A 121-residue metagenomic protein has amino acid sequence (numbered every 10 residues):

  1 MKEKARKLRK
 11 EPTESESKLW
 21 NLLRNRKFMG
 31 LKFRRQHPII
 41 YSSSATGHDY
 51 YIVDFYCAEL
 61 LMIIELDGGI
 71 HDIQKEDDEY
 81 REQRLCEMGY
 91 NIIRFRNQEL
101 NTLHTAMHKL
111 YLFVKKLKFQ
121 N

Functional and structural regions predicted by a protein language model:
M1-S42, L117-N121: Solvent-exposed, charged helical/coil patches that constitute nucleic-acid or partner-interaction surfaces
E11, D72-I73: Residues that cap or flank secondary-structure elements
E14, E76-D77: Residue-level recognition of alpha-helix initiation/capping sites
N25-L61, I73-Q74, M107: Active-site metal-binding core of divalent-cation-utilizing nuclease and nuclease-like domains
Q36, L66-D67, R96: A secondary-structure boundary/capping signal
I40, I70, E99: Residue-level detector of flexible, active-site-proximal loop/helix-junction positions within diverse enzyme catalytic
A45, I73, E79, Q83-N121: Basic, glycine-rich
F55-C57, M62-G68, L85: Conserved catalytic cores of phosphodiester-cleaving nucleases, focusing on short active-site segments
